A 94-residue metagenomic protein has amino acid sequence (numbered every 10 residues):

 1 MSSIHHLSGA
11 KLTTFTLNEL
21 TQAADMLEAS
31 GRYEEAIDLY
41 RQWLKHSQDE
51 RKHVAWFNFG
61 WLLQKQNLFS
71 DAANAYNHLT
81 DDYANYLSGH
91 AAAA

Functional and structural regions predicted by a protein language model:
S2-E19, K45-E50: TPR-adjacent "capping" and linker segments in tetratricopeptide-repeat scaffold/adaptor proteins
F15, R51, D71, N85-S88: Structural signature of alpha-solenoid helical repeat junctions
L20, W56, H90-A93: TPR repeat positional signature
